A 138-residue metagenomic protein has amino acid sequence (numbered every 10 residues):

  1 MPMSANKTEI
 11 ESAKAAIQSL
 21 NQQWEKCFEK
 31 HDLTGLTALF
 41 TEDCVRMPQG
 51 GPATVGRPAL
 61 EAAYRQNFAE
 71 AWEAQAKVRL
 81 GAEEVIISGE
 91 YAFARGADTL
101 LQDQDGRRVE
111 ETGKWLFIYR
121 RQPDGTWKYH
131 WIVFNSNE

Functional and structural regions predicted by a protein language model:
M1-E9, W24-F28: Juxtamembrane and targeting peptides
P2, E110-E138: Short beta-strand edge/turn micro-motifs at domain boundaries
K14-L20, L33-E90, A97, V109-E111: A solvent-exposed, acidic/Ser-Thr-rich amphipathic alpha-helical stretch
L33, L100, S136-N137: Solvent-exposed loop/turn segments at secondary-structure junctions within structured extracellular/periplasmic domains
T41, D103, Q122: Short, acidic, Ser/Thr-enriched surface-loop or helix-capping motifs
V85-A92, R120-T126: A short, structured loop/turn motif at beta-sheet edges
R95-Q102: Generic short beta-strand segments
